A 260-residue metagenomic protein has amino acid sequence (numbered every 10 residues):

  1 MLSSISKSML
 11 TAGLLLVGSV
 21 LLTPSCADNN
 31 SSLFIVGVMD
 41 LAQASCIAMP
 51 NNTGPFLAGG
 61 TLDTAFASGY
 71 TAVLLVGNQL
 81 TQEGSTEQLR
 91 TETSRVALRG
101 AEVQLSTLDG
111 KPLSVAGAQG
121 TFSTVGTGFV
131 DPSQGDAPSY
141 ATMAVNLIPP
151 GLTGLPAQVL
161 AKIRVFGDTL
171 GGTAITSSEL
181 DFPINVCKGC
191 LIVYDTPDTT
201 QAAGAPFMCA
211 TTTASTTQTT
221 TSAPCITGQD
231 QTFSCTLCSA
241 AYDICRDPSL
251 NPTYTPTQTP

Functional and structural regions predicted by a protein language model:
M1-S25: Sec-dependent bacterial lipoprotein signal peptides
C26-P260: Non-catalytic macromolecular-recognition regions in eukaryotic signaling proteins
